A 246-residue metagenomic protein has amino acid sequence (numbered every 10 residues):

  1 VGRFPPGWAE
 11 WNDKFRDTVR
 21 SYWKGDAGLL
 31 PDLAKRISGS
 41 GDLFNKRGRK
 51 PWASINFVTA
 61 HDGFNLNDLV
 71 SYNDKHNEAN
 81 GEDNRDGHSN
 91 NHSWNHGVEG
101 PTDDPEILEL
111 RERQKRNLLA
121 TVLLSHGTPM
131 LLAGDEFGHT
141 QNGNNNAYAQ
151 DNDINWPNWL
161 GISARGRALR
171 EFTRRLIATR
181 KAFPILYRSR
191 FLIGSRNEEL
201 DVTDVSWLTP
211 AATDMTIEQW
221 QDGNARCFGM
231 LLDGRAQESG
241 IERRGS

Functional and structural regions predicted by a protein language model:
V1-A133, F137, N146-Q150, P184-Y187 (+3 more regions): Conserved alpha/beta catalytic core and glycan-binding cleft of carbohydrate-active enzymes
R49-P51, W220-R226, R243: A short catalytic or substrate-binding loop motif that flags glycine-/basic-rich loops and adjacent residues that bind
T121, W156, C227-L231: Conserved hydrophobic/aromatic beta-strand scaffold that supports enzyme active sites
T140: Short beta-strand/loop motif that positions the catalytic acidic residue of the alpha/beta-hydrolase fold
Y148-W159: Acyl/amide activation-and-transfer machinery of modular secondary-metabolite enzymes
S163-R190: Aromatic- and carboxylate-lined catalytic core of secreted/periplasmic carbohydrate-active enzymes
T213-Q237: Charged, flexible boundary elements
